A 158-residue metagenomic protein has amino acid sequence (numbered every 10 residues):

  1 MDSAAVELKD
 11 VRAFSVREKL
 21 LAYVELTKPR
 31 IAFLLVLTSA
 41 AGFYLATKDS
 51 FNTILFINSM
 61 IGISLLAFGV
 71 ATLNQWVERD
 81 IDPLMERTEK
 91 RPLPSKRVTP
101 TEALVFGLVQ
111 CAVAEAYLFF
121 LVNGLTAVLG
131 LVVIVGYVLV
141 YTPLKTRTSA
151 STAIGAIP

Functional and structural regions predicted by a protein language model:
M1-R30, L34-A40: N-terminal, positively charged, Ser/Thr/Ala/Gly-biased leader segments that form transit/presequence-like amphipathic
D2-E18, V77-V98: Cytosolic, membrane-interface loops and tails of multi-pass inner-membrane proteins
K19-I31, P92-A103, V140-P158: Interhelical loop and helix-boundary elements at the membrane-water interface of polytopic inner-membrane proteins
L37-A41, L45-R79, R87, V128-L139: Membrane-embedded alpha-helical segments that form the functional core of polytopic membrane enzymes, especially those
F43-T47, A114-V122, V140-P143: Hydrophobic alpha-helical transmembrane segments
T47-K48, D80, L84, T88 (+2 more regions): Membrane-interface elements of multi-pass transporters and channels
R87-V128: Multi-pass membrane catalytic core of lipid/isoprenoid biosynthesis enzymes
